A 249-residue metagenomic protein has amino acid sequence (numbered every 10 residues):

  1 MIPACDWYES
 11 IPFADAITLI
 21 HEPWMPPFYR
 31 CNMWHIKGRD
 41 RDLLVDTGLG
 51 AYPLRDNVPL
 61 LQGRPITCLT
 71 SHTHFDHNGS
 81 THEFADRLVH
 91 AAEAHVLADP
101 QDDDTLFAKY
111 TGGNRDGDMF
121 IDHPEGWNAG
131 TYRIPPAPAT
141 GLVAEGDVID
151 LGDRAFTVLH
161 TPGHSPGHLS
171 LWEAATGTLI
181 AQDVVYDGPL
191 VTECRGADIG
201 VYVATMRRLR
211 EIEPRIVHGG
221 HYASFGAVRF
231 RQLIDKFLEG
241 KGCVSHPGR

Functional and structural regions predicted by a protein language model:
M1-C5: Basic/polar N-terminal segments that are highly enriched at the extreme N-terminus, encompassing both cleavable
W7-L60, S170-Y186: Conserved beta-strand hairpin/beta-sheet module of binuclear metal-dependent hydrolase folds, prominently
P12, L19, T70, L88-V89 (+3 more regions): Structural signal for conserved beta-strand scaffold positions within catalytic alpha/beta enzyme cores
P12, L60-L61, G79, D153 (+1 more regions): Structural motif
A14-H21, W127-Y132, G152-R154: Short Pro/Gly-enriched beta-strand edge/turn motifs at strand-loop
D40, G63-P65, P214: A general structural motif
D42-L44, L49-G50, Y132-I134, P138-G141 (+2 more regions): Metallo-beta-lactamase
A51-V148, R229, D235-P247: Active-site HxH/HxHxD metal-binding segment of metal-dependent hydrolases
